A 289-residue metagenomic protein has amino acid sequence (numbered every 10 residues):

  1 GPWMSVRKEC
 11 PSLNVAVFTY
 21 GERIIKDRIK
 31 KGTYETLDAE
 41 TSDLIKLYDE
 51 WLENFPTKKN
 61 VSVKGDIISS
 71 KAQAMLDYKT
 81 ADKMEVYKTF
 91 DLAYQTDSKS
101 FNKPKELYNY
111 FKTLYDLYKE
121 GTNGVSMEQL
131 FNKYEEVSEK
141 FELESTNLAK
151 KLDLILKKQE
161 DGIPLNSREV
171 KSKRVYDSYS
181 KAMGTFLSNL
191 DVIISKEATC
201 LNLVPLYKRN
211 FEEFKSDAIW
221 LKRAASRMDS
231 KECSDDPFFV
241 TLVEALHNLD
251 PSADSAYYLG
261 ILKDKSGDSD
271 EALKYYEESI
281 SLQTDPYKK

Functional and structural regions predicted by a protein language model:
G1-T241, A245-D250: Preference for long, solvent-exposed alpha-helical segments and helix-linker "stalks"
K222-S230, E244, D254-K289: Alpha-helical adaptor scaffolds
